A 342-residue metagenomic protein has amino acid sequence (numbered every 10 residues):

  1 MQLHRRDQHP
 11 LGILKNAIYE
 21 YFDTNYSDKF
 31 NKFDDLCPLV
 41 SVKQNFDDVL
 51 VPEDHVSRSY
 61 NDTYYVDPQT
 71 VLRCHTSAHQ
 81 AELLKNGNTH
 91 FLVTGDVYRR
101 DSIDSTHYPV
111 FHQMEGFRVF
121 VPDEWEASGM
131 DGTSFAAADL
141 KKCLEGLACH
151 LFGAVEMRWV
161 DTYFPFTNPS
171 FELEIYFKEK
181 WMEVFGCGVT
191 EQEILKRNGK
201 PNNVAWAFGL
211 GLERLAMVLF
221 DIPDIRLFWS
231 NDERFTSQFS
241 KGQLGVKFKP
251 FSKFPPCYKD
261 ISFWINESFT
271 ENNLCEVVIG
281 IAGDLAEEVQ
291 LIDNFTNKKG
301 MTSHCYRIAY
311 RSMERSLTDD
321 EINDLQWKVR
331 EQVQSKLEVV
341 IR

Functional and structural regions predicted by a protein language model:
M1-Q113, V119, W181-L195, N202-V204 (+2 more regions): Class II aminoacyl-tRNA synthetase-like tRNA-binding/catalytic domains
Q2-D7, E115-A137, K259-E267, T318: Short histidine-centered catalytic/ligand-binding loop motif
I13-Y26, A137-F152, N273-G280: Amphipathic alpha-helical segments
K32-R58, G153-K178, D293-K299: Beta-rich nucleic-acid/ligand-interaction surfaces
E53-V66, H75-Y98, D104, P109 (+5 more regions): Prokaryote-biased recognition of long, low-complexity C-terminal linker/tail segments that are poorly structured
T89-R99, F152-M157, E287-I292: Conserved short secondary-structure elements within globular domains
F91, P109, Q113-M114, R118-E124 (+3 more regions): Long mid-to-C-terminal scaffolding/interaction modules that assemble large complexes
V160-R342: A carboxyl-terminal module marker
